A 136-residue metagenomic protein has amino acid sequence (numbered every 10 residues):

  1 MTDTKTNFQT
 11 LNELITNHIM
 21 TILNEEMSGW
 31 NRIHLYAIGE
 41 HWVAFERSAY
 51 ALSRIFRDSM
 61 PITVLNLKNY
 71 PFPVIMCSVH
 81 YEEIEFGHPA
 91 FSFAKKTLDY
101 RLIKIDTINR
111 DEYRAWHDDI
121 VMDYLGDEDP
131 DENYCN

Functional and structural regions predicted by a protein language model:
T2-N136: Basic, polar low-complexity surface loops/patches
